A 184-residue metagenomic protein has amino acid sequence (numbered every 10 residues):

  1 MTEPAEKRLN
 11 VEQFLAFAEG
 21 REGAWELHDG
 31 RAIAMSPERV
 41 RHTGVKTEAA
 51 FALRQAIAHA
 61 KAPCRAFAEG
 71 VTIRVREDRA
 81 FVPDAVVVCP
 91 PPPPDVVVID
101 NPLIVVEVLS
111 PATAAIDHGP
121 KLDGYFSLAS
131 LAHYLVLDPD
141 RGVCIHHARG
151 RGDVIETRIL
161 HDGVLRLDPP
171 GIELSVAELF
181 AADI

Functional and structural regions predicted by a protein language model:
M1-I184: Gly/Pro/Ser/Thr-rich low-complexity, intrinsically disordered segments predominantly at protein N-termini
